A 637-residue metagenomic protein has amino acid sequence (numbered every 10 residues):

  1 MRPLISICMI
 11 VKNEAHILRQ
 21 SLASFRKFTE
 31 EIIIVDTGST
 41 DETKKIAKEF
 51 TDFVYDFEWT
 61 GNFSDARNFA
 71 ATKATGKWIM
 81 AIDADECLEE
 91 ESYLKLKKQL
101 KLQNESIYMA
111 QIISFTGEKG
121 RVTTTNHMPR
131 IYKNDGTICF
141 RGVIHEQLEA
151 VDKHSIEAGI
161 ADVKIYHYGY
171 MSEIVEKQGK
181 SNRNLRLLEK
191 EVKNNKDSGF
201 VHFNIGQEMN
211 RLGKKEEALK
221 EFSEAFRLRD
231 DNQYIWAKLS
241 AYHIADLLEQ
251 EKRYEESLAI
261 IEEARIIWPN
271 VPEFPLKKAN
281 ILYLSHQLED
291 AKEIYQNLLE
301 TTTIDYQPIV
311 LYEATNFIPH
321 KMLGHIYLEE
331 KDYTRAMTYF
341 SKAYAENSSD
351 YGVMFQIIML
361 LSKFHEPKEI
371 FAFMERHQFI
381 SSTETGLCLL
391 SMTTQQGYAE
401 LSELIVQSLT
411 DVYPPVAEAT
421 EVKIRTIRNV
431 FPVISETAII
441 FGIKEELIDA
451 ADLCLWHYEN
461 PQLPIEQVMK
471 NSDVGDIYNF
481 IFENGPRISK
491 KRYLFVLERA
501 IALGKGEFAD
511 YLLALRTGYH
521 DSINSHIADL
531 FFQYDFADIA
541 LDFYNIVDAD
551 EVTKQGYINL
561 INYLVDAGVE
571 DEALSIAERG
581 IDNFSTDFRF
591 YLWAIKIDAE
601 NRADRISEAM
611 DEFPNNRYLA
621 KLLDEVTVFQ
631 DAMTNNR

Functional and structural regions predicted by a protein language model:
S6-F28: Short, well-formed alpha-helical segments that are part of the catalytic scaffolds of diverse glycosyltransferases
H16-R19, D41-F50, E91: Acidic helix N-cap motif at the loop->helix transition within catalytic regions of sugar-transfer enzymes
E30-G38, Y55, A84: Short beta-strand/loop segment that forms part of the nucleotide-sugar
D36-K45, W59: A conserved acidic beta->alpha catalytic loop
D65-A71, I82, E89-G213, E217: Catalytic-site signature of metal-activated, phosphate-bearing donor transferases, centered on the GT-A/GT-A-like
I79: Short aromatic/hydrophobic "clamp" motif used to bind/position activated sugar donors
L219-E224, E255-A264, D290-N297, Y333-K342 (+9 more regions): Alpha-helical repeat scaffolds
